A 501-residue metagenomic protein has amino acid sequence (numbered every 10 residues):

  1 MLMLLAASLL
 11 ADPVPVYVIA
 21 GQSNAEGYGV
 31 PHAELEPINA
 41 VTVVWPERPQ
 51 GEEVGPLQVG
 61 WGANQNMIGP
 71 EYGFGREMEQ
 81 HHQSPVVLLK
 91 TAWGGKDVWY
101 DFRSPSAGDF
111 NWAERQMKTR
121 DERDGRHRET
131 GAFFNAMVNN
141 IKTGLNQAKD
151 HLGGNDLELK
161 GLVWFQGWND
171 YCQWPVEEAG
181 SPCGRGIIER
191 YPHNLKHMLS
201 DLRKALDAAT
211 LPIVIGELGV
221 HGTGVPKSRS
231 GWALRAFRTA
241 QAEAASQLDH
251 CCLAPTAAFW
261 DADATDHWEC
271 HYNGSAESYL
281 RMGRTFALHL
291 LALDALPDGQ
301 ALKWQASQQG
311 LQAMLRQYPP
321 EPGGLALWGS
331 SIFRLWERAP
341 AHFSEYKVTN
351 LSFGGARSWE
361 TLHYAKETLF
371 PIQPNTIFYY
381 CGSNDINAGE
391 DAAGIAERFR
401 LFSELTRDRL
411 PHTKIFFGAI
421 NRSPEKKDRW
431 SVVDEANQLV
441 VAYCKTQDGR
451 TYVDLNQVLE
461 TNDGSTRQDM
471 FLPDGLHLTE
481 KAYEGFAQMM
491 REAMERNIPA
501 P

Functional and structural regions predicted by a protein language model:
M1-L10: Sec-dependent N-terminal signal peptides
A11-D298, N350-A356, T376-D391, R400 (+6 more regions): Cell-envelope and extracellular/periplasmic
E34-P37, G180-S181, H342-Y346, E367 (+2 more regions): Glycine-rich, phosphate-binding/catalytic loops in enzymes
G299-F333, A339, A365: Membrane/wall-proximal cationic-aromatic binding patches
A326, S330-F333, F343-I372, I377-Y379 (+1 more regions): Internal alpha/beta domain cores that form substrate/cofactor-binding pockets in large enzymes and binding proteins
A326-L327, H363-Y364, L369-P371, G449-P473 (+1 more regions): N-terminal hydrophobic signal/anchor transmembrane helix of membrane proteins
F402, R407, P411-F416, I420-R450 (+1 more regions): Glycine/proline-rich loop-helix segments at beta-alpha junctions forming the active-site rim of enzyme cores
